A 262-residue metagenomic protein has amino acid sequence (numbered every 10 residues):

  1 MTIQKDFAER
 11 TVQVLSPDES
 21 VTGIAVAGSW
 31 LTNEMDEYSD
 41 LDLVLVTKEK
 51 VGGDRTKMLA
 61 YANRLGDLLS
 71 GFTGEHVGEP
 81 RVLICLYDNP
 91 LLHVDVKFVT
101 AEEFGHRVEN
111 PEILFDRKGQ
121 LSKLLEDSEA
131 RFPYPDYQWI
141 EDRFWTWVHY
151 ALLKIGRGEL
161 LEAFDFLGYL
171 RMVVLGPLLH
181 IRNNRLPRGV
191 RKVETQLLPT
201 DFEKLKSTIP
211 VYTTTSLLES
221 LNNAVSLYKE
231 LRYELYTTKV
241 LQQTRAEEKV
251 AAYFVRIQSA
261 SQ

Functional and structural regions predicted by a protein language model:
M1-E19, W30-N33, Y38, L45-V96: Metal-dependent nucleotidyltransferase catalytic core
L15-S16, I24, L170: Hydrophobic C-terminal alpha-helix "anchor/cap" residues
G23-V26, F98: Hydrophobic/anchoring residues in structured secondary elements
G28, D42, G158: Conserved G/P- and acidic residue-centered "switch" motifs that form tight phosphate/ATP-binding loops in soluble
N63-F164, Y169, A260-Q262: Conserved NTP/Mg2+-binding pocket subregion across the NTase superfamily
E129-Q262: Conserved nucleotidyltransferase catalytic core and NTase-mimicking acidic/glycine-rich helix/loop elements in nucleic
